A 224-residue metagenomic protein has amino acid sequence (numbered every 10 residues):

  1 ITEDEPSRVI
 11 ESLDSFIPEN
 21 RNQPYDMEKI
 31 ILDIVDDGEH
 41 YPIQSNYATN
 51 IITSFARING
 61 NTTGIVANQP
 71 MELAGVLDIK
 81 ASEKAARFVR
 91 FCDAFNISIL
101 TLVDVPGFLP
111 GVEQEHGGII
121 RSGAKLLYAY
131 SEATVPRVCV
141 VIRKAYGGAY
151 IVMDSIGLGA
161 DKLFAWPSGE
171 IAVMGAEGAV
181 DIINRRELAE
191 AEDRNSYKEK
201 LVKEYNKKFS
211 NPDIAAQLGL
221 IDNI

Functional and structural regions predicted by a protein language model:
I1-I224: Ligand-binding clefts of soluble mixed alpha/beta catalytic domains
